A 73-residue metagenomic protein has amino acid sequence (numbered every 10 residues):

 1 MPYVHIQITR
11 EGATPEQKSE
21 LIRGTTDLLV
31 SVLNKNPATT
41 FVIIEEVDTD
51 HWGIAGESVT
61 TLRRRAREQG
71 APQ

Functional and structural regions predicted by a protein language model:
P2-Q73: A domain-level signal for the structural core that forms small-molecule/cofactor-binding pockets and catalytic centers
